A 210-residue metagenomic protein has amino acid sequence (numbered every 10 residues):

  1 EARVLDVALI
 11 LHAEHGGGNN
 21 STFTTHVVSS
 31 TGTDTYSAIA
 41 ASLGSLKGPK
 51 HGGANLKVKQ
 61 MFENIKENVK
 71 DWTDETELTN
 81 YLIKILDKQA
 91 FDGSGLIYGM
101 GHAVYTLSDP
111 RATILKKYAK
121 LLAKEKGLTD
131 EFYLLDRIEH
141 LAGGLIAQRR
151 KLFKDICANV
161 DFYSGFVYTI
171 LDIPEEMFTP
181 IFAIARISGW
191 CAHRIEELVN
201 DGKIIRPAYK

Functional and structural regions predicted by a protein language model:
E1-K210: Non-transmembrane, aqueous-exposed alpha-helical and coiled segments at domain scale
